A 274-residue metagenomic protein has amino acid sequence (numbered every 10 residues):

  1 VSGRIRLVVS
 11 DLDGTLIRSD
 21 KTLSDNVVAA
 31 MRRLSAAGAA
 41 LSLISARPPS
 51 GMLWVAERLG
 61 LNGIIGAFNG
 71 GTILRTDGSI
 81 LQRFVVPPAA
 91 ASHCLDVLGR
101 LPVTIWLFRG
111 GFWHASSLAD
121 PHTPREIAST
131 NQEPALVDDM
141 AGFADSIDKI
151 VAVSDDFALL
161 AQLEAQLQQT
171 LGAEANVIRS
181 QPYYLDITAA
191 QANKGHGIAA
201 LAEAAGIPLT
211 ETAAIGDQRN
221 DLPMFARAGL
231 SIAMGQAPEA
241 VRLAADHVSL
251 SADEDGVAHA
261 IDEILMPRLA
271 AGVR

Functional and structural regions predicted by a protein language model:
S2-L7, L23-S24, T188-R274: Mg2+-dependent phosphoryl-transfer enzymes with acidic/Ser/Thr/Gly-rich catalytic loops
D11: Active-site residues of response regulator receiver
G14, L34, S45, N69 (+4 more regions): Residue-level signal for inorganic ion chemistry
D20, D25-P124: Active-site phosphate-binding/coordination module
V27, M52-A56, L163, L167 (+3 more regions): Hydrophobic packing residues within well-ordered alpha-helices of enzyme cores
L34, A56, L98, Q168-T170 (+2 more regions): A generic structural signal for well-ordered alpha-helical segments
L59-L61, F68-N69, L171-A173, R227-A228 (+1 more regions): Short, structured coil segments at secondary-structure junctions
R100-I215, R219-R227, Q236: Conserved acidic, metal-coordinating active-site core of Asp-based, Mg2+-dependent phosphoryl-transfer enzymes
